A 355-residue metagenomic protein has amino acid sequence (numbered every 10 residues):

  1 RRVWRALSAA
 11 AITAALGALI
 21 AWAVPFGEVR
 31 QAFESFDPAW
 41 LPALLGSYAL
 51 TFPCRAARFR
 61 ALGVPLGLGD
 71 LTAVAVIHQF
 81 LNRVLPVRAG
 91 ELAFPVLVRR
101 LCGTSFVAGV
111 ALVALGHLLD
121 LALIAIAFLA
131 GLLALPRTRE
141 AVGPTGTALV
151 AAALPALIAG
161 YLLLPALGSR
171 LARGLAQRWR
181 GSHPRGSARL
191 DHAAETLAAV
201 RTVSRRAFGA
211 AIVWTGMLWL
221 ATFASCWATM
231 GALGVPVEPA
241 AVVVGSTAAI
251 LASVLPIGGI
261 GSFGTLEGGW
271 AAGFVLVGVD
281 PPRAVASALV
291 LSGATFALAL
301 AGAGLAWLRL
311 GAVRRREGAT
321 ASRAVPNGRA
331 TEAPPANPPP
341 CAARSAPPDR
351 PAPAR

Functional and structural regions predicted by a protein language model:
R1-I77, L133-V254, R283-R355: Predominantly cytoplasmic-facing regulatory/coupling regions of multi-pass membrane proteins
A6-A9, L115-I124, T215: Select subsegments of transmembrane alpha-helices in polytopic membrane proteins, especially boundary-proximal
S47, R55, F59, N82 (+6 more regions): Alpha-helical transmembrane segments and their lipid-water interface positions in multi-pass membrane proteins
A61, P95-R100: Hydrophobic transmembrane alpha-helix segments characteristic of membrane transport and insertion machinery
A73, E91, G103-H117, V279-V290: Membrane-interface alpha-helices at helix entry/exit sites of multi-pass transporters
H78-P86, T247-E267: Transmembrane alpha-helix interface/packing and boundary motifs in multi-pass membrane proteins, characterized by
V98-S105, E267-R283: Interfacial segments of multi-pass membrane proteins
